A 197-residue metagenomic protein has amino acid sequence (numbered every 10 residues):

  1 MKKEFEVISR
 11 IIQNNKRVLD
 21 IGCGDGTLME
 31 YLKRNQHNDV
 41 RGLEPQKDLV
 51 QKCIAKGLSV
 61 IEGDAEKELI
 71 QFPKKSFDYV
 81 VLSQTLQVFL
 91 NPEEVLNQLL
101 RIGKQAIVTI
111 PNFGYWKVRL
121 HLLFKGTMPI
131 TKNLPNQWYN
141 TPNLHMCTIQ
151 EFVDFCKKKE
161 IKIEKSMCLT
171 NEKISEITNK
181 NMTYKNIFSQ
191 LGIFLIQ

Functional and structural regions predicted by a protein language model:
M1-N15: Conserved alpha-helix/loop element of class I SAM-dependent methyltransferases that forms part of the SAM/SAH-binding
I21: Conserved beta-strand/loop positions that form the S-adenosyl-L-methionine
D25: Conserved SAM/SAH-binding loop
Y31-E68: Class I SAM-dependent methyltransferase SAM/SAH-binding core
I70-Y79: A short acidic, Gly/Pro-enriched loop at the edge of an enzyme's catalytic core that lines a small-molecule cofactor
Y79-N91: A short SAM/SAH-binding and catalytic strip from SAM-dependent methyltransferases
E94-Q98, Q105-Q197: S-adenosyl-L-methionine-dependent methyltransferase catalytic module, highlighting the catalytic core
